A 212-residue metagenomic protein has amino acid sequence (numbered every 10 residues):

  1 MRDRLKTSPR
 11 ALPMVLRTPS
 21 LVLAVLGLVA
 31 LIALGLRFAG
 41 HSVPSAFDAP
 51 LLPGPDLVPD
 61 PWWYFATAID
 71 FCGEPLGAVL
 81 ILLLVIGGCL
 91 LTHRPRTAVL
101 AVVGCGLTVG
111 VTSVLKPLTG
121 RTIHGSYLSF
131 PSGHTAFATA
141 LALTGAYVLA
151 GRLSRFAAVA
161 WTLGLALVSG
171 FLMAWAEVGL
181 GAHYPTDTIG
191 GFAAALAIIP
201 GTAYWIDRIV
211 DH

Functional and structural regions predicted by a protein language model:
M1-G77, P117-I123: N-terminal transmembrane-helix/juxtamembrane module of multi-pass inner/ER membrane proteins
D3, T122-P131, T135-H212: Membrane-embedded catalytic cores of phosphoryl/pyrophosphoryl-handling enzymes
P9, W62-Y64, V79-G87, S169-A174: Hydrophobic, membrane-inserted alpha-helices
R17-G27, L82-L107: Interfacial segments of alpha-helical transmembrane regions
V22-L23, G77, R96-V99, V159 (+1 more regions): Short, aromatic-rich membrane-interface segments at the entry and exit of alpha-helical transmembrane domains
A33-F38, V109, S113, P117 (+3 more regions): Short hydrophobic alpha-helical membrane-anchoring segments
L52, F65-G73, L100, R155-G164: Short, amphipathic, aromatic/basic-enriched membrane-interface segments that mark the entry/exit of transmembrane
V99-T119, T162-W175: Small-polar-interrupted transmembrane alpha-helices in polytopic inner-membrane proteins
